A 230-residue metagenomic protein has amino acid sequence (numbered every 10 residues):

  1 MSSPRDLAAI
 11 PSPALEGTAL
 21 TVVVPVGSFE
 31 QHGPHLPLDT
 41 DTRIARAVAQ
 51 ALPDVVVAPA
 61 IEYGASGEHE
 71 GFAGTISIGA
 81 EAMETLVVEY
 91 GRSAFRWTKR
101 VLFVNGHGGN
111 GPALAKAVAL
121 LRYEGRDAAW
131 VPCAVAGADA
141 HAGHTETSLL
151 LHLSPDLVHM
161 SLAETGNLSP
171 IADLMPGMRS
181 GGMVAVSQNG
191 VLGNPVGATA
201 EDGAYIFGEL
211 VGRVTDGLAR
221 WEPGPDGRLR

Functional and structural regions predicted by a protein language model:
M1-L102, G106-R230: Extended, histidine- and acidic-residue-enriched regions that form the cofactor-binding/catalytic faces
